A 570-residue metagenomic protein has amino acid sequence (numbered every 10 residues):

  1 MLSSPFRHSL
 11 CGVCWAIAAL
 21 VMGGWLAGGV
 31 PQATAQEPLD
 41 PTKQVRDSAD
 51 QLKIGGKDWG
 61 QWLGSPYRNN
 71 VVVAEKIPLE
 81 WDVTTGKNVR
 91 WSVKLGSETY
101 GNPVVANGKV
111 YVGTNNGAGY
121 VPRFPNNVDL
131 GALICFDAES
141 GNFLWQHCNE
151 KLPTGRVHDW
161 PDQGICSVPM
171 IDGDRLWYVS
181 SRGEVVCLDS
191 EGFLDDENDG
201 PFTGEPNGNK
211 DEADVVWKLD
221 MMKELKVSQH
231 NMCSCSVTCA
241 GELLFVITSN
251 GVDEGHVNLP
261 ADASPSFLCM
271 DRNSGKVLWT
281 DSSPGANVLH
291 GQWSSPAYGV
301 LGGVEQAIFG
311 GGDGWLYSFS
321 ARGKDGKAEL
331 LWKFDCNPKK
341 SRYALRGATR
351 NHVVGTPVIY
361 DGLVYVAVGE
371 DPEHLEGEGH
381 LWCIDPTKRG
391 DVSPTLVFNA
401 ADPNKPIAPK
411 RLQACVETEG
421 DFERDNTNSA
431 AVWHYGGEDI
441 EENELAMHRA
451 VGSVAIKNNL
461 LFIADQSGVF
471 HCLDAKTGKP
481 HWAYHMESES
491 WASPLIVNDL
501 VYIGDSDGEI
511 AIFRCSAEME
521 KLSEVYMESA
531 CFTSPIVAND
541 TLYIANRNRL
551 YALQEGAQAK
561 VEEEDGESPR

Functional and structural regions predicted by a protein language model:
M1-C11: N-terminal secretory signal peptides that target proteins for export/translocation
P5, G28-G29, A33: Intrinsic low-complexity/disordered segments
G12-G28: Bacterial N-terminal signal peptides
Q32-R570: Noncatalytic, solvent-exposed loop/strand surfaces of beta-propeller-type extracellular/periplasmic domains
